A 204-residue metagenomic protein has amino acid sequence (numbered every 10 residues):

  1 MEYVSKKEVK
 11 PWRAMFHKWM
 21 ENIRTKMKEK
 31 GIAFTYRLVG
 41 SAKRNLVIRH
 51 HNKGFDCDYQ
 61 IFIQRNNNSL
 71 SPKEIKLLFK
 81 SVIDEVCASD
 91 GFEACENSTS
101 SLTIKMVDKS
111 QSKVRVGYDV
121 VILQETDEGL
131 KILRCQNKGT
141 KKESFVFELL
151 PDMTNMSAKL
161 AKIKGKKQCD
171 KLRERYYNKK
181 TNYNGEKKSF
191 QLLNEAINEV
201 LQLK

Functional and structural regions predicted by a protein language model:
M1-L38: Helical scaffold of the NTase/Pol beta-like nucleotidyltransferase catalytic core
K26-C57, I61-S69: Active-site nucleotide-donor binding segment shared across nucleotidyl transfer reactions
M27-G31, K76-E128: Conserved catalytic core of two-metal-ion nucleotidyltransferases
R44, E128-L130, A196: Soluble secreted/lumenal catalytic domains with histidine-centered metal-binding or acid-base catalytic motifs
Y59-E85: A broadly used, surface-exposed interaction patch
D108-S157: Conserved, surface-exposed functional patches that form binding/active-site neighborhoods
L149-E174: A conserved mid-domain beta-alpha-beta active-site/ligand-binding segment of alpha/beta enzyme cores
K180-K204: Long, charge-rich alpha-helical interaction segments
